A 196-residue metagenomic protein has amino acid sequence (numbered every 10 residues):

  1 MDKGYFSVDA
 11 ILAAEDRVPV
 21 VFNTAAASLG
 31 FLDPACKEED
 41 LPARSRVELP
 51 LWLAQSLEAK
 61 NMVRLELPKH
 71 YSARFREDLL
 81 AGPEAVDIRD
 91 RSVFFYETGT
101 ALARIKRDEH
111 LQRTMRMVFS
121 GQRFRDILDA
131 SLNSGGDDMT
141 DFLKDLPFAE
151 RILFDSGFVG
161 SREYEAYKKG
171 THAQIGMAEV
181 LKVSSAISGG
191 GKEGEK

Functional and structural regions predicted by a protein language model:
M1-A10, Y71-K196: Charge/polar-rich, low-complexity and marginally structured segments
M1-A27: Short, extreme N-terminal leader segments that mark the start of a protein/domain
I11, A25-S72, D78: Compact, well-ordered interaction domains used in eukaryotic information-processing assemblies
